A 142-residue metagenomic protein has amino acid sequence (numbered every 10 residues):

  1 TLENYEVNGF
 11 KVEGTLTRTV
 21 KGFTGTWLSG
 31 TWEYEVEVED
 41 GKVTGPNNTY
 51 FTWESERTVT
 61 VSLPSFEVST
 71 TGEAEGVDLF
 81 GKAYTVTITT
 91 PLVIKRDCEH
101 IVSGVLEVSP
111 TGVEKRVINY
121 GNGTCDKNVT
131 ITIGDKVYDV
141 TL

Functional and structural regions predicted by a protein language model:
T1-E3, Y34-V43, G72-G76, V105-V108 (+1 more regions): Short polybasic amphipathic segments
N8-K95: Short helix-loop boundary/capping segments
V12, Y84, K115-R116, Y138-V140: Short, isolated positions in well-ordered beta-strands
L28, D78-F80, C98, P110 (+2 more regions): A generic structural signal for short, solvent-exposed coil/turn residues that cap or connect secondary-structure
T90-K127: C-terminal structured interaction module
T130-L142: Short, low-complexity, Pro/Ser/Thr/Gly-rich segments in the mature regions of secreted, periplasmic
